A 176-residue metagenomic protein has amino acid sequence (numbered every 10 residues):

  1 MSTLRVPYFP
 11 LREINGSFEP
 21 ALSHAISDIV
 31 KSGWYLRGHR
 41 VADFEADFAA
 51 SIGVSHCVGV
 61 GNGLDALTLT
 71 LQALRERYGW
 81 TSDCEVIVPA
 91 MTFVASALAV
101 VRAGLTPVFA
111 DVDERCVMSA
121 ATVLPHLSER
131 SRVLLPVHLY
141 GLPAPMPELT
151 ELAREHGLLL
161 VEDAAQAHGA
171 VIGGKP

Functional and structural regions predicted by a protein language model:
M1-W34: N-terminal "arm"/small-domain region of PLP-dependent enzymes with the aminotransferase-like
S2, R12, H24, V41-A46 (+6 more regions): PLP-dependent aminotransferase class I/II
S17-A25, H39, D43, A95 (+1 more regions): Generic alpha-helical secondary structure signal
W34, H39-E85, L98-A103, F109 (+1 more regions): Phosphate-binding glycine-rich loop
R75-A164, V171: PLP-dependent aminotransferase-like
A170-P176: Active-site "gating" loop of Rossmann-like NAD(P)-dependent oxidoreductase/epimerase domains
